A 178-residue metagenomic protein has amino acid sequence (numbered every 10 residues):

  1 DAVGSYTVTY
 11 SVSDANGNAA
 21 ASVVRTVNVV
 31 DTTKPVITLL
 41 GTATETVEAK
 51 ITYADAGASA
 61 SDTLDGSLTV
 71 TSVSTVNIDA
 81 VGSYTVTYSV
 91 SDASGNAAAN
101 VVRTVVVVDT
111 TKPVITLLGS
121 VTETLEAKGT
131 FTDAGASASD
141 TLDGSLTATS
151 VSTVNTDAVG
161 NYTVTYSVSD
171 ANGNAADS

Functional and structural regions predicted by a protein language model:
D1-T26, A43-E45, T63-A97, V101-V105 (+2 more regions): Serine/threonine-rich, repeat-prone extracellular segments and beta-strand-based repeat modules of secreted/surface
V27-T32, V105-T110: Flexible, low-complexity linkers/stalks enriched in Thr/Pro that connect modular domains
T33-T63, T111-T141: Solvent-exposed, low-complexity, repeat-rich "mucin-like" stalks and linkers
